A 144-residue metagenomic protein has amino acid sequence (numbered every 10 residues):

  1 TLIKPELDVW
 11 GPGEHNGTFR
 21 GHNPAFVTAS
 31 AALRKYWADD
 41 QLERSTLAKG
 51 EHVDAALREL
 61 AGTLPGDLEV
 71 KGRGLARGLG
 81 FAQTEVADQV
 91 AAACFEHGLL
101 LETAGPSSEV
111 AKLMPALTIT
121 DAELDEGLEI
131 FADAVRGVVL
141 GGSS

Functional and structural regions predicted by a protein language model:
T1-S144: Conserved N-terminal phosphate-binding loop of PLP-dependent enzymes in the Aspartate aminotransferase
